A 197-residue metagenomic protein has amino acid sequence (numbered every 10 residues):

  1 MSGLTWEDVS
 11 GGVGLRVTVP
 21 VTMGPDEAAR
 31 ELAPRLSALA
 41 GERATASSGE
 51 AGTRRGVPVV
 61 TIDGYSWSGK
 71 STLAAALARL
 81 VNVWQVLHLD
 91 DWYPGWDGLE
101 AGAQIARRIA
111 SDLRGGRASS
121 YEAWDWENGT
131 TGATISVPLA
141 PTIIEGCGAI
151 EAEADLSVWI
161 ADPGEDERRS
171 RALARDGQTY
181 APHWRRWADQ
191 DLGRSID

Functional and structural regions predicted by a protein language model:
M1-E27: Charged, amphipathic alpha-helical linker segments immediately N-terminal to NTP-binding catalytic cores
L4, D176-D197: Small-molecule kinase domains that catalyze NTP-dependent phosphoryl transfer to phosphate-bearing small molecules
P20, Q85-I144: Conserved nucleotide-sensing/catalytic segment adjacent to the nucleotide-binding pocket in NTP-handling enzymes
I62: Hydrophobic anchor at the beta1->P-loop junction of P-loop NTPases
Y65: P-loop (Walker A) phosphate-binding loop of NTP-binding proteins
G69: Conserved glycine(s) of the Walker
T72-L73: Hydrophobic positions on the alpha1 helix immediately C-terminal to the Walker A/P-loop
A133-R175: ATP-dependent NMP and nucleoside kinases share a basic, alpha-helical "lid"
